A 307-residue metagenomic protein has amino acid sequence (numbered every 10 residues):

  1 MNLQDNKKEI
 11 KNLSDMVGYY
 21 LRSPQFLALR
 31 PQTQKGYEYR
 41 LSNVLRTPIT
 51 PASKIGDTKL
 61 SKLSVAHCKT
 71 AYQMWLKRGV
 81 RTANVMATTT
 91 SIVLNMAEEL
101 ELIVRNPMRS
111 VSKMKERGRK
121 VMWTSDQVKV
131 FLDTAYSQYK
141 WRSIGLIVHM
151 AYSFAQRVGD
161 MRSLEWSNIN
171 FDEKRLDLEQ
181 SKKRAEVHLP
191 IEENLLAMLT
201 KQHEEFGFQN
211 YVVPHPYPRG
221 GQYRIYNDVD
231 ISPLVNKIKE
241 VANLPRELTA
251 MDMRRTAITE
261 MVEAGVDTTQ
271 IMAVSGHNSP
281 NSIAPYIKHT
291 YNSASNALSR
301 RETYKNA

Functional and structural regions predicted by a protein language model:
M1-K7, G18-Q32, S42-R119, D133-A135: N-terminal core-binding DNA-recognition domain of tyrosine recombinases/integrases
L27, M122, Q180-R184, S275-R300: Catalytic-site neighborhood detector that most strongly recognizes the C-terminal catalytic loop/helix of tyrosine
S61, I103-R105, K115-D133, K183-E193 (+1 more regions): DNA breakage-rejoining catalytic core of tyrosine-based enzymes
V80, D133-I144, F154, L189 (+2 more regions): Short, basic (Lys/Arg/His-rich) helix/loop patches that form interaction surfaces in the mid-to-C-terminal regions
N84-M86, E99, I103-V104, S110-V158 (+2 more regions): Basic, Lys/Arg- and aromatic-enriched nucleic-acid-binding interface segment
Q127, S163-E204: Conserved tyrosine-mediated DNA breakage-rejoining catalytic core shared by Y-recombinases
N168-R175, P245, V266-I287: Short, polar N-cap/turn motifs at the start of nucleic acid-interacting alpha helices
S181-K201, Q209-N236: C-terminal catalytic core of Y-nucleophile DNA break-rejoin enzymes
